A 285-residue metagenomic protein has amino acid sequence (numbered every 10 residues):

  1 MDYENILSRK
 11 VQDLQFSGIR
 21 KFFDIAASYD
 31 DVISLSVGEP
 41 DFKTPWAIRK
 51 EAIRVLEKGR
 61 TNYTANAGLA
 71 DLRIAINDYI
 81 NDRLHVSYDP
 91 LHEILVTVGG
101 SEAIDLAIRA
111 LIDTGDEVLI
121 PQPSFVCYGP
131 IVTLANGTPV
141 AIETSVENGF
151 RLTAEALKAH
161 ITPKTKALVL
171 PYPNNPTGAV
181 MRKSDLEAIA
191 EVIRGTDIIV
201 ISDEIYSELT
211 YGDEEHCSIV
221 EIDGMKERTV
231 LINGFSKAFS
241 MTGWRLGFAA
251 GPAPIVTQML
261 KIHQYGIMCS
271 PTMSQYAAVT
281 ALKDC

Functional and structural regions predicted by a protein language model:
D2-Y3, L7-G99, L106, A281-D284: N-terminal small-domain helix-loop-helix segment of the aminotransferase-like
L35, L168, D203, T229-I232 (+1 more regions): Structural scaffold positions in well-ordered secondary structure
P45, R228-C285: PLP-dependent aminotransferase class I/II
Y88-I94, T114-E117, K164, K226-T229: Short acidic capping loops at alpha-helix termini that bridge into adjacent secondary structure
I108-V132: Conserved PLP-anchoring active-site segment centered on the Schiff-base-forming lysine
D116, G137, G195-I199, M225-E227: A short helix->loop->beta-strand "cap" motif at the edges of active sites that frequently abuts
L134-V140: A short helix-loop-beta submotif of the ANL/AMP-binding
V140, T144-D213: Active-site phosphate-binding strand-loop segment of PLP-dependent enzymes
